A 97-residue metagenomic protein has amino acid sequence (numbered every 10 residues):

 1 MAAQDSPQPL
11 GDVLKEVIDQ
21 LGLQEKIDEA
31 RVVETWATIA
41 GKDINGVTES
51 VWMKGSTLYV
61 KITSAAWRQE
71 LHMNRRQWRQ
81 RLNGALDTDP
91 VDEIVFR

Functional and structural regions predicted by a protein language model:
M1-A37, S50-W52, Q69, R76 (+2 more regions): N-terminal presequence-like segments and adjacent domain-start helices
T35-Y59: Short edge beta-strands and adjacent turn/loop segments
K42, A65-A66, T88: Short, charged/polar surface micro-motifs in flexible loops or helix N-caps
G55-N74: A short interface-forming secondary-structure element
T63, F96-R97: Short loop/turn motifs enriched for small/polar and acidic residues
